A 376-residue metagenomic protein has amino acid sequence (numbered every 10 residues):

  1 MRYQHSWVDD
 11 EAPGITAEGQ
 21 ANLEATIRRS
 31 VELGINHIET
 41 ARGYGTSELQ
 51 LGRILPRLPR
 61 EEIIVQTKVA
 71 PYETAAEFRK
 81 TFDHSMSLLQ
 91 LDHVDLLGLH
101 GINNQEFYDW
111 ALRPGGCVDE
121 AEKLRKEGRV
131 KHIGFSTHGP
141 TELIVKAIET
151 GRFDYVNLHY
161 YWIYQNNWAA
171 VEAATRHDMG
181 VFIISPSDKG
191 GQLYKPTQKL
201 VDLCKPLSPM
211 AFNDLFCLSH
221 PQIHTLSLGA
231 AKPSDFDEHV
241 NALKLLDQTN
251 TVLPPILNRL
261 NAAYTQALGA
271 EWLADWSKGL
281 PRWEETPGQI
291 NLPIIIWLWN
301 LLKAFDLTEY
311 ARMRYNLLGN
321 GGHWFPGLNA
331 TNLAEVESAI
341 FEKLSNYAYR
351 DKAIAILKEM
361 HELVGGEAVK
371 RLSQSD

Functional and structural regions predicted by a protein language model:
M1-I63, N346-D376: N-terminal binding-site loop/beta-alpha segment at the start of enzyme catalytic domains that lines or forms
D10-E18, R28, E32, E73-A169 (+3 more regions): Glycine/proline-rich, positively charged, aromatic-decorated active-site loop/lid region on the catalytic face
V31, A169-D376: Structured C-terminal cap/extension of enzyme domains
N36-R42, T67, K131-F135, Y155-H159 (+1 more regions): Short catalytic-loop micro-motif centered on adjacent basic/acidic residues
R42, T46, A70, H138-G139 (+2 more regions): Short beta->alpha linker loops
E48-T67, C117-G128, F182-I183: Alpha-helix-loop-beta-strand connector modules within alpha/beta enzyme cores
L51-I54, L143-A147, F236-H239: Hydrophobic packing residues within well-ordered alpha-helices of enzyme cores
E61-I63, R152-H159, D247-L253: Short hydrophobic/aromatic-enriched beta-strand-loop microsegments
